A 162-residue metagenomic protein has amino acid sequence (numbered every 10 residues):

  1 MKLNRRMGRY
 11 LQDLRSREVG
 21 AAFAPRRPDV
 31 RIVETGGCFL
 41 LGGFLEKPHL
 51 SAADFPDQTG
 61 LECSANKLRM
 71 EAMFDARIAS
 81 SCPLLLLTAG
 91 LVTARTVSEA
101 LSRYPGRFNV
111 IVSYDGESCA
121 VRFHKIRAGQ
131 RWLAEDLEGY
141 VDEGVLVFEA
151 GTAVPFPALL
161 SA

Functional and structural regions predicted by a protein language model:
M1-M70: N-terminal leader/targeting segments
L14, R77-A79, A100: Extended hydrophobic/Leu-rich segments
S16, A79-C82, V141, L146: Alpha-helix capping and helix-coil boundary motifs
E18-V19, P48-L50, A89-V92, S102-R103: A short linear-motif detector with a strong N-terminal bias
E46, L50, M73-R77, L86-T88: Alpha-helical context
S64-L84: A short, surface-exposed helix-loop junction/capping segment
S80-A94: A short, highly charged nucleic-acid-interacting micro-segment common to nuclease and nuclease-linked defense proteins
T88, R95-A162: Acidic, proline/glycine-rich low-complexity IDRs
